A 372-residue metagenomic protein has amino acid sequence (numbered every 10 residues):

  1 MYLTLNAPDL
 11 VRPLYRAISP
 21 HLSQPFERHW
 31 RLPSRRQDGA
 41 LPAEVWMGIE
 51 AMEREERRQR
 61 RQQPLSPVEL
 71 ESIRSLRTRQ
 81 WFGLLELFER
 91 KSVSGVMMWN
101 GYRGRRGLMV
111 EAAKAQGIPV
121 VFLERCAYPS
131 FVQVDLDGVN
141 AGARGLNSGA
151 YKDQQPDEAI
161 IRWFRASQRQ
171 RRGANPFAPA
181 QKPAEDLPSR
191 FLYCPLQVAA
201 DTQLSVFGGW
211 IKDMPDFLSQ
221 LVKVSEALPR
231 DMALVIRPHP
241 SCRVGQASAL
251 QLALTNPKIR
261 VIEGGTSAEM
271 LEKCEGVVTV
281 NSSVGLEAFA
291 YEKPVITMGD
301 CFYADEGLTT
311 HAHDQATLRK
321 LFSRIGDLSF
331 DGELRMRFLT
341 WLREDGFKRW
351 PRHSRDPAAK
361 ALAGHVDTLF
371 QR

Functional and structural regions predicted by a protein language model:
M1-A40: N-terminal subdomain of nucleotide-sugar transferases
P13, A17, E53-L146: Active-site and donor-binding regions of nucleotide-sugar-utilizing enzymes
H29-P33, V284-R349: Catalytic binding pocket for nucleotide-activated donors in carbohydrate/polymer assembly enzymes
R31-P33, R125, S189-Q203, P238-H239 (+1 more regions): Short loop/turn segments at strand-loop or loop-helix junctions that form parts of catalytic or ligand-binding pockets
G95-W99, G107, G264-T310: A donor-sugar binding/catalytic signature common to diverse glycosyltransferases and related nucleotide-sugar
K114-P179, R324, L328: Active-site-proximal region of nucleotide-activated glycan assembly enzymes, centered on histidine/acidic-rich loops
Q168-Q220: Active-site cores of enzymes that catalyze phosphoryl transfer or operate on phosphate-rich substrates
S219-V261: Catalytic donor nucleotide-activated moiety binding site of glycosyltransferases and closely related
